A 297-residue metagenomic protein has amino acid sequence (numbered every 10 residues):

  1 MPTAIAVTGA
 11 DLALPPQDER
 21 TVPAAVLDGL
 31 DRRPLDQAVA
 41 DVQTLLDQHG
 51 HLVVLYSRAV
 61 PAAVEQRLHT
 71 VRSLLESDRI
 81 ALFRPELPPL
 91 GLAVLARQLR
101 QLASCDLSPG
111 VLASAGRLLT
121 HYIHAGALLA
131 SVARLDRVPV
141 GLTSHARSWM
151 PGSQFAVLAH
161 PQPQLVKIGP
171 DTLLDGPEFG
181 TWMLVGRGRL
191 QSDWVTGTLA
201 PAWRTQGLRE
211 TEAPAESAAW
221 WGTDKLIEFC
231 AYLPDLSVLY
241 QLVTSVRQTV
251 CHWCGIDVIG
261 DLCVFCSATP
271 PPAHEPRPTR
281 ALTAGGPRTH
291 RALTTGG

Functional and structural regions predicted by a protein language model:
M1-W194: Domain-scale terminal segments
R187-G297: Cys/His-clustered metal-coordination modules, chiefly Zn-binding fingers
